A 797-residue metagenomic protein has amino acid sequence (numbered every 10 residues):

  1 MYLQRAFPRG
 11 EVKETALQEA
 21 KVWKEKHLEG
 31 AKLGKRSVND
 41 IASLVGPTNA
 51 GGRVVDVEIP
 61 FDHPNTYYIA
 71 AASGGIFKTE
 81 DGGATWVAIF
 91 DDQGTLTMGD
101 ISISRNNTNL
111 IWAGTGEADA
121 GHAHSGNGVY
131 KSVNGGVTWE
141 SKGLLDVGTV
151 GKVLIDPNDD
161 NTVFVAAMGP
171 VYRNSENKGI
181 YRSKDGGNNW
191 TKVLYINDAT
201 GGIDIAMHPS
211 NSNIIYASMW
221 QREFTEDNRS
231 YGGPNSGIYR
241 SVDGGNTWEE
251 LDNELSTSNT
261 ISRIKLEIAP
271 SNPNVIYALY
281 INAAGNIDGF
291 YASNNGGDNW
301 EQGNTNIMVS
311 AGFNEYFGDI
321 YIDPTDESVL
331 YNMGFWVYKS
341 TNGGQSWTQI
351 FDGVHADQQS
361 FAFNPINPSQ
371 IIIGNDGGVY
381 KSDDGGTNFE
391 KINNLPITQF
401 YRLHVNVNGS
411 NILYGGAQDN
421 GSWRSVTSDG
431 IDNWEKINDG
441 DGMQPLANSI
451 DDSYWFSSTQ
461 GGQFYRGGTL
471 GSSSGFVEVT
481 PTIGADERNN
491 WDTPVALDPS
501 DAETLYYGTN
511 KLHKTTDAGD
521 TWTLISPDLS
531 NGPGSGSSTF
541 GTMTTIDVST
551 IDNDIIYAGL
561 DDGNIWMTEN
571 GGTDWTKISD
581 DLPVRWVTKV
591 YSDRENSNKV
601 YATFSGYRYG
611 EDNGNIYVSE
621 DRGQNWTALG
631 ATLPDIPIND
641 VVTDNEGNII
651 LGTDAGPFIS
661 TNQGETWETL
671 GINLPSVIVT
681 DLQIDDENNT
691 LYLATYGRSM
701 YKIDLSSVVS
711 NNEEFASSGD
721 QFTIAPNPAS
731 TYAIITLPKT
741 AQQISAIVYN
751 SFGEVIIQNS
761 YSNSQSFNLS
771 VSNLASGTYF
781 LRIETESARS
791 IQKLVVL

Functional and structural regions predicted by a protein language model:
M1-S707: Beta-propeller blade termini and top-face loops
S707-V708, A788: Generic C-terminal helix-cap and adjacent flexible tail
S710-N712: Phox homology (PX) phosphoinositide-binding domain
E714-A725, A729-L797: C-terminal outer-membrane/trafficking sorting elements
